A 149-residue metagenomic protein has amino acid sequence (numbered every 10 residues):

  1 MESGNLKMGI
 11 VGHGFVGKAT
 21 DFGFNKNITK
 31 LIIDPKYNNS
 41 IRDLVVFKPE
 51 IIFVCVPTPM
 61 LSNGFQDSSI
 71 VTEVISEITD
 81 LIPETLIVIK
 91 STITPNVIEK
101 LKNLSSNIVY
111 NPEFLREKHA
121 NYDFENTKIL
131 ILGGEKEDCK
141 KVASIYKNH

Functional and structural regions predicted by a protein language model:
M1-K48: NAD(P)+-binding Rossmann beta1-loop-alpha1 motif at the extreme N-terminus of oxidoreductases
D34, P112, E135: Residues at the C-termini of beta-strands that transition into short coil/loop
N38-R42, P95-E99, E137-K141: Short, charged/polar "capping" segments at the starts of alpha-helices and the immediately preceding loops
V46-I51, I82-T85: Short acidic/histidine-rich motifs immediately flanking catalytic phosphotransfer sites in two-component signaling
I52-P59: Short loop/turn segments at strand-loop or loop-helix junctions that form parts of catalytic or ligand-binding pockets
P59-A120: Rossmann-like NAD(P)(H) cofactor-binding subdomain of soluble oxidoreductases
K102-V109, A120-H149: Internal alpha-helical scaffold of NAD(P)-dependent oxidoreductase catalytic cores
